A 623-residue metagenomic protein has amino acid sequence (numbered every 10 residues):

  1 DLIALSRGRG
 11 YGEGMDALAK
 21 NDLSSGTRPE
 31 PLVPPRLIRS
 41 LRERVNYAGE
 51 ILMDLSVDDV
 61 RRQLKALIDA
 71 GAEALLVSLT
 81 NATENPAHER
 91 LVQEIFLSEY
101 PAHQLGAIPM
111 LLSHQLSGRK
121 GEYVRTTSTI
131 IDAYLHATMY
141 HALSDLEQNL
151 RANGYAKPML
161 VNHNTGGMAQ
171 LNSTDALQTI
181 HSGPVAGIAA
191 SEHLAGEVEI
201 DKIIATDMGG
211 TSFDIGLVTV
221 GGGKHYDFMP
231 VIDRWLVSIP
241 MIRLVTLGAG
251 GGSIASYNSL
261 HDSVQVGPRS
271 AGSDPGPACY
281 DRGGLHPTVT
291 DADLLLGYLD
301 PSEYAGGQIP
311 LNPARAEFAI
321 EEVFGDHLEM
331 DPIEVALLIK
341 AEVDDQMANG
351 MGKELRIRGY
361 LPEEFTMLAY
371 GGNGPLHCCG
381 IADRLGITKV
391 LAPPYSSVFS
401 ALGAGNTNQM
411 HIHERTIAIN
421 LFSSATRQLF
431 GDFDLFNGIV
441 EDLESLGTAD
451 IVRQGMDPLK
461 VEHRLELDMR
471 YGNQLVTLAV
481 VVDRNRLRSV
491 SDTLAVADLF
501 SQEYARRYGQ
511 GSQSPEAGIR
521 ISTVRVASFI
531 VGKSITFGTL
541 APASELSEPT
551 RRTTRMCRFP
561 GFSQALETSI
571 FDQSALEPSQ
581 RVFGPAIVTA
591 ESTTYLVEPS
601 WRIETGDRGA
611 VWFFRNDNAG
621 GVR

Functional and structural regions predicted by a protein language model:
D1-L5, G26-E30, A48-A70, E197-V220 (+2 more regions): Gly/Thr-rich phosphate-binding beta-strand-loop-beta motif of the actin/hexokinase/Hsp70
D1-R42, G221-L295: Early-domain small/polar-rich strand-loop-helix modules and first-structured segments of the mature chain
R9, M15-H114, V289-F324, L446-Y471 (+1 more regions): Conserved phosphate-binding loops in N-terminal lobes of ATP-dependent enzymes of the actin/Hsp70/sugar-kinase
D58-G71, G187, I200, G210 (+8 more regions): C-terminal, non-catalytic interaction/recognition modules in large multi-subunit enzymes and RNPs
L76-N85, I131-L135, A336-A341, E364-G372: Conserved short loop/turn motifs at secondary-structure junctions
S98-T126, G386-L402: Conserved phosphate-binding/catalytic loops in two-lobed NTP-binding clefts
L112, G154-L171, C378: Acidic-glycine-rich active-site phosphate/pyrophosphate-binding loop
Y123-R125, D132, S144-E147, G167-I203 (+4 more regions): Conserved phosphate-binding catalytic cores of ATP/NTP-utilizing and phosphoryl-transfer enzymes
